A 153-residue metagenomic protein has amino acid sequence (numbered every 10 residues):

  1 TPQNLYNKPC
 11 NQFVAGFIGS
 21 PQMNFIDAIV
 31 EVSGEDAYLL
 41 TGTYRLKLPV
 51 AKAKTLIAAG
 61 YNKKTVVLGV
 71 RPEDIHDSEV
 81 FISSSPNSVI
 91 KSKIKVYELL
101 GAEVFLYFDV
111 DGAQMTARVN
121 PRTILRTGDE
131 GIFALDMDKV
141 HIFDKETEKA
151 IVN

Functional and structural regions predicted by a protein language model:
T1-R45: Internal alpha/beta loop-helix hairpins
N7, D36-I94, Q114, I124-N153: Glycine/charge-rich catalytic "coupling/switch" loops of P-loop NTPases
F25-V32, I94-L99, I132: Short linear motifs in intrinsically disordered
I26, V104, D138: Change "...and in nucleic-acid phosphodiester-cleaving endonucleases..." to "...and in nucleic-acid processing enzymes
V32-D36, Y97-V104, K145: Short, conserved beta-turn/loop elements at beta-strand boundaries and strand-helix junctions
A117-R118: Canonical phosphoinositide-binding patch of PH/PH-like domains
